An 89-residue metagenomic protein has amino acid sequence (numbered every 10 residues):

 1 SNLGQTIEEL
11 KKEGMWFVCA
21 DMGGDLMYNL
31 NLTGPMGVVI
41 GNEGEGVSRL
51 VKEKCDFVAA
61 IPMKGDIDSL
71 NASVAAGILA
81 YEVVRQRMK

Functional and structural regions predicted by a protein language model:
S1-K89: Post-transcriptional modification and biogenesis factors for structured RNAs of the translation apparatus
